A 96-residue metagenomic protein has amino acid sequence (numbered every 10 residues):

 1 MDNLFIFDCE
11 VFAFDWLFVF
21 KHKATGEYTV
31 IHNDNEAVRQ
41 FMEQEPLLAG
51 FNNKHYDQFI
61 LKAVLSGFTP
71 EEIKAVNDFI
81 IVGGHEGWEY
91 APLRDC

Functional and structural regions predicted by a protein language model:
M1, Q40-E45: Flexible, charged surface loops at secondary-structure boundaries
M1-K21: Gly/Thr-rich phosphate-binding beta-strand-loop-beta motif of the actin/hexokinase/Hsp70
D2, D15-W16, K54-C96: Metal-dependent phosphoesterase core characteristic of DEDDh/y 3'-5' exonuclease domains
I6-D8, V30-I31, L48-A49: Short, hydrophobic beta-strand segments that form beta-sheet elements in well-ordered domains
V19-K21, N33, E43-E45, A63: Surface-exposed beta-strand edges and their flanking turn/coil or helix-capping segments
T25-F41: Nucleic-acid-processing active sites and adjacent nucleic-acid-binding tracks, predominantly divalent metal-dependent
P46-K54: Short glycine-rich phosphate-binding loop at a beta-alpha junction
